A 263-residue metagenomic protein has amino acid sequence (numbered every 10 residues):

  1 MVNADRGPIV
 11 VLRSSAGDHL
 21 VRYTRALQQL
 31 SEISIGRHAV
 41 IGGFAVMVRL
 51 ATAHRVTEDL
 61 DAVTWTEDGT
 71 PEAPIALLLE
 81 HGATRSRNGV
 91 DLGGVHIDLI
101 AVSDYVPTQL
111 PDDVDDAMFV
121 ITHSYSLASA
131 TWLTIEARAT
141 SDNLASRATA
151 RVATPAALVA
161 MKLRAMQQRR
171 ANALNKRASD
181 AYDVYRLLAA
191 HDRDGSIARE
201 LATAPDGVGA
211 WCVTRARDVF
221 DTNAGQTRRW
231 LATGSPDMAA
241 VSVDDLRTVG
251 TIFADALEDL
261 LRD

Functional and structural regions predicted by a protein language model:
M1-D263: Compositionally biased terminal segments of proteins
